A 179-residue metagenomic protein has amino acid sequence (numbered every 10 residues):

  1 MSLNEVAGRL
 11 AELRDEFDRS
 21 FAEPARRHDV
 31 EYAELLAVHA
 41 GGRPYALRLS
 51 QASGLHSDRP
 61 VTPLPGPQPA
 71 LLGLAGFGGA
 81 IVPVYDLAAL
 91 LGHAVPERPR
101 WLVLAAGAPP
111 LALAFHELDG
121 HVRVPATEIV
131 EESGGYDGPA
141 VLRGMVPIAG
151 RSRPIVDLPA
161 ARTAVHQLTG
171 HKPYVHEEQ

Functional and structural regions predicted by a protein language model:
M1-Q179: An acidic, low-aromatic, low-complexity terminal/linker signal
